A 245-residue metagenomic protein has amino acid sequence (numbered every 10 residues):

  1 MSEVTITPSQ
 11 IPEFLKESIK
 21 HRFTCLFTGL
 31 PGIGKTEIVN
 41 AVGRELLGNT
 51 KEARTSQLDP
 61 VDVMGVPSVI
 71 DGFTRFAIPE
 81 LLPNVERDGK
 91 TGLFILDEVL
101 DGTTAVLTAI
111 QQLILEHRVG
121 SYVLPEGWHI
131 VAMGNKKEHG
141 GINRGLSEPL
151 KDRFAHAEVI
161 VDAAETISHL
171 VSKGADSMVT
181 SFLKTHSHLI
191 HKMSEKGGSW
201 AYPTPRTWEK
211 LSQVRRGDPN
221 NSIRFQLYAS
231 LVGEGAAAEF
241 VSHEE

Functional and structural regions predicted by a protein language model:
M1-E245: C-terminal regulatory/interaction module of P-loop NTP-utilizing enzymes
